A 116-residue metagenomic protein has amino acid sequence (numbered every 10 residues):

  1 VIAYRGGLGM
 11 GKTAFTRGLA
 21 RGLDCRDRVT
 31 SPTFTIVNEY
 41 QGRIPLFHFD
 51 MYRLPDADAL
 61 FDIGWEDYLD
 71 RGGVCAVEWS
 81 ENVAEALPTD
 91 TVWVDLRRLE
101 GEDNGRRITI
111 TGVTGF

Functional and structural regions predicted by a protein language model:
V1-A3: Short hydrophobic/aromatic beta-strand immediately N-terminal to the Walker A/P-loop
R5-G7: P-loop (Walker A) phosphate-binding loop of NTP-binding proteins
K12: Conserved lysine of the Walker
R21, D58-F116: Short phosphate-coordinating micro-motif centered on Lys-Gly-acidic
C25: Alpha-helical phosphate/pyrophosphate-handling elements in metalloenzyme active cores
R28, T33, E39-W79: Conserved nucleotide-sensing/catalytic segment adjacent to the nucleotide-binding pocket in NTP-handling enzymes
